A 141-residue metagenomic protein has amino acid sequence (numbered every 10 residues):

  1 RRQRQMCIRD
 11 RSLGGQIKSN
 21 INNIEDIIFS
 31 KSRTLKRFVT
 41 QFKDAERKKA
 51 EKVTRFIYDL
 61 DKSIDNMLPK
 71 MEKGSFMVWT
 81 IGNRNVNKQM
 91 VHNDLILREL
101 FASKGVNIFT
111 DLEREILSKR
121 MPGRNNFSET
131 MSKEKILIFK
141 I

Functional and structural regions predicted by a protein language model:
R1-I8: Short, small-residue-biased leader/transition segments that mark boundaries at the very start of proteins
R11-L60: C-terminal amphipathic alpha-helical segment
D44-Y58, N83-H92, N126-F127: Short, contiguous acidic/charged loop-to-helix segments that flank catalytic cores in large enzymes
Y58-K73: A short glycine-rich, Lys/Arg-flanked "PGG" loop and its adjoining helix->strand segment in the class I
S63-D65, H92-G105: Short alpha-helix
E72, N126-I141: Core SAM-dependent methyltransferase catalytic element
S75-I81: Conserved beta-strand signature within the Rossmann-like core of class I S-adenosyl-L-methionine
V106-L117: Conserved S-adenosyl-L-methionine
